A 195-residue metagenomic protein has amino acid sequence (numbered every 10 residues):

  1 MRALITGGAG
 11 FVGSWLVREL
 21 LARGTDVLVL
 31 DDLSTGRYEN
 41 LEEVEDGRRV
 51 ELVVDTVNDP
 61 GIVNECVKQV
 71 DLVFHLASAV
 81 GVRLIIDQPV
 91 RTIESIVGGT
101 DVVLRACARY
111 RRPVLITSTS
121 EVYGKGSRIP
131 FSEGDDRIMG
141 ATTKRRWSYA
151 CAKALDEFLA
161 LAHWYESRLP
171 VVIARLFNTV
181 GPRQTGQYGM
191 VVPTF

Functional and structural regions predicted by a protein language model:
M1-T179: N-terminal Rossmann-like NAD(P)+-binding domain of SDR-like oxidoreductases, especially those catalyzing
S95, P182-G189: Substrate-binding strand-loop-helix patch in Rossmann-like NAD(P)-dependent oxidoreductase/epimerase domains
V192-F195: Short, intrinsically disordered, charge-balanced linker/junction segments flanking boundaries in proteins
